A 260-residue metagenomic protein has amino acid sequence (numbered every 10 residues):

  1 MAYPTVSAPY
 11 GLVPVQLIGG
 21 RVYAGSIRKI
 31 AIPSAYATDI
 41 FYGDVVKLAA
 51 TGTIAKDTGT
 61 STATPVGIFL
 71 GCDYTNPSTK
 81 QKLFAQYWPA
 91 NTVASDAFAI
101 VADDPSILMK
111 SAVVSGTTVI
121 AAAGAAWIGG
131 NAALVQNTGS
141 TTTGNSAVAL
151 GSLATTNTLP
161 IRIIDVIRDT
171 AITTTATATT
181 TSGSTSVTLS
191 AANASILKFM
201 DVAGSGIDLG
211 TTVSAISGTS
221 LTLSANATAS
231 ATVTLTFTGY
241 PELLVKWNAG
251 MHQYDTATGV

Functional and structural regions predicted by a protein language model:
M1-G11, L153-I172, T238-V260: Protruding loop/beta-arch "assembly-hinge" segments enriched in small, turn-prone residues
A2-A8, G19-G124, G139: A sequence-level detector for low-complexity, Ser/Thr- and acidic-rich stretches
F41-P65, A132-L159, T173, A191-S220: Ser/Thr/Gly-rich low-complexity blocks that favor extended beta-strand/coil architectures
D73, S115, T138, I167 (+2 more regions): A broadly conserved detector of short glycine/acidic/proline-rich loop/turn motifs that flank catalytic sites and bind
Y74-S106, I172-E242, W247-V260: Small/polar beta-strand repeat architecture
D96-L134, T142-T158, G239-N248, G259-V260: Long protein-protein interaction modules used by eukaryotic assembly/scaffold proteins
